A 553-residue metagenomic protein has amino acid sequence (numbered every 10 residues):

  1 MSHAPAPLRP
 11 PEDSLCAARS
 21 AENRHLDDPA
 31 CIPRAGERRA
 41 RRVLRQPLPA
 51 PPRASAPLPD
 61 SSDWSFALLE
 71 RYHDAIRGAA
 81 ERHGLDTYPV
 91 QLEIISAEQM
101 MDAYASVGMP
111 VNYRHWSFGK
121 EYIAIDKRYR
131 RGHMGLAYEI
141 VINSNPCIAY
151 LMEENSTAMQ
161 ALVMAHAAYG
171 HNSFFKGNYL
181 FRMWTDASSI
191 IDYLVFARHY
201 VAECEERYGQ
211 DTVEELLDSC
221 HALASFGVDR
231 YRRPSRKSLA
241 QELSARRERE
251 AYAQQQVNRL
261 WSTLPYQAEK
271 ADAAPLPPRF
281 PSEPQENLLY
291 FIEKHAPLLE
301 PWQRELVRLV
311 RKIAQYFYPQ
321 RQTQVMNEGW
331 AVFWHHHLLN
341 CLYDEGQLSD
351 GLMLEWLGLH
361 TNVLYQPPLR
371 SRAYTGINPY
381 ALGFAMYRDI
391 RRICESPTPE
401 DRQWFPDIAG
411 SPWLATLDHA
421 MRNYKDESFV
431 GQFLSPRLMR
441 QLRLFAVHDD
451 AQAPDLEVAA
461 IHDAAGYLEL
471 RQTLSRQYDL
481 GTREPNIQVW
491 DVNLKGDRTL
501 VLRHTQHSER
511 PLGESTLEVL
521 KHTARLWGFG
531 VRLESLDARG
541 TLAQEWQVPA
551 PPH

Functional and structural regions predicted by a protein language model:
L44, L48, A67-C147, L264-L299 (+2 more regions): Auxiliary, metal-adjacent structural segments of Zn-dependent hydrolase domains
P57-S62, N145-E153, A273-A274, R311-T323 (+2 more regions): Glycine- and acidic
C147, M152-E154, A158, F174 (+1 more regions): Non-catalytic terminal regions of proteins
A161-F175, E328-V332, H336: Active-site recognition of the HExxH zinc-binding catalytic motif
F174-S235, V332-G346, G358-L369: Post-HExxH zinc-binding segment in Zn-dependent metallohydrolases
R233-P284, Y290: Extended catalytic-interface subdomain
L276-T375, P379-Y380: Long, internal scaffold/assembly segments composed of regular secondary structure
